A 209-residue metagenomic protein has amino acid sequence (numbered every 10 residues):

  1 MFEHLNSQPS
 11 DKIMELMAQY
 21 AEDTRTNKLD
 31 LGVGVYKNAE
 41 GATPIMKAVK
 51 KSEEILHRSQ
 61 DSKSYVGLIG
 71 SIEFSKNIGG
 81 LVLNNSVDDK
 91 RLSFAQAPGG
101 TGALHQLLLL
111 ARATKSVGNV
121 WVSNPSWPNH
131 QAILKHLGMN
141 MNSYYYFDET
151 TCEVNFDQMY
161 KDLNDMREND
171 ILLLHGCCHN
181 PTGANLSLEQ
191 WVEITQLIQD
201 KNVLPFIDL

Functional and structural regions predicted by a protein language model:
M1-L68, G80, N84: N-terminal "arm"/small-domain region of PLP-dependent enzymes with the aminotransferase-like
I55, D61-L204: Conserved core of the PLP fold type I
